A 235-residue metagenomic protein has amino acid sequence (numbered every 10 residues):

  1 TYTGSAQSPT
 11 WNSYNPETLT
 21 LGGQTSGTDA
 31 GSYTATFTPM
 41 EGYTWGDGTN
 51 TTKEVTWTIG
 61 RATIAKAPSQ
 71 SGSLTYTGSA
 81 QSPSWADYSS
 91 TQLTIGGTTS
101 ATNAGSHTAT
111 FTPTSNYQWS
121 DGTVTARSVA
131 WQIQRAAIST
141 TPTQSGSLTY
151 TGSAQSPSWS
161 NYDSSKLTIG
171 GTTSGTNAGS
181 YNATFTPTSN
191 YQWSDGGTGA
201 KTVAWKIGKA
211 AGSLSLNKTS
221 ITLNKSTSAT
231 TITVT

Functional and structural regions predicted by a protein language model:
T1-T235: Solvent-exposed beta-strand/loop surfaces, strongest in extracytoplasmic domains of secreted and cell-surface proteins
